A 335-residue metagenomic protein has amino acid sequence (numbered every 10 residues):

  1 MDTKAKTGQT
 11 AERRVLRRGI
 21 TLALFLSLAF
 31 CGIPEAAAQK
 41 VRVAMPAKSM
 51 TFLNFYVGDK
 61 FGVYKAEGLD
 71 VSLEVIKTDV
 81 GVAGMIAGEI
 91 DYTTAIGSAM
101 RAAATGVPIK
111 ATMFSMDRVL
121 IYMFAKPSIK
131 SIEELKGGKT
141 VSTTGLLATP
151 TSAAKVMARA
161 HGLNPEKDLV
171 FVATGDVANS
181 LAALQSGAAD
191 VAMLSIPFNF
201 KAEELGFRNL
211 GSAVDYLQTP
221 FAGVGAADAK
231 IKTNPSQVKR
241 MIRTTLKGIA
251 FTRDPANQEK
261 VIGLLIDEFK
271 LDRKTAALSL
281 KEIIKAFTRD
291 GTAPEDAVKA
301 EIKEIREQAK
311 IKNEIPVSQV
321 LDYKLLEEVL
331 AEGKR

Functional and structural regions predicted by a protein language model:
M1-L16: N-terminal secretory signal peptides that target proteins for export/translocation
G19-C31: Bacterial N-terminal signal peptides
G32-A38: Sec/Tat signal peptide C-region and signal peptidase I cleavage site
Q39-D176, S180-S186, D190-I196, N209-A213 (+1 more regions): Short, glycine-/small- and polar/acidic-enriched structural segments that line small-molecule recognition paths
G97-S98, A178-E268: Pocket-lining segment of extracytoplasmic ligand-binding domains
K232-N313: Secondary-structure end/capping motifs
I302-R335: Conserved C-terminal helix/tail region of periplasmic/extracytoplasmic solute-binding proteins
